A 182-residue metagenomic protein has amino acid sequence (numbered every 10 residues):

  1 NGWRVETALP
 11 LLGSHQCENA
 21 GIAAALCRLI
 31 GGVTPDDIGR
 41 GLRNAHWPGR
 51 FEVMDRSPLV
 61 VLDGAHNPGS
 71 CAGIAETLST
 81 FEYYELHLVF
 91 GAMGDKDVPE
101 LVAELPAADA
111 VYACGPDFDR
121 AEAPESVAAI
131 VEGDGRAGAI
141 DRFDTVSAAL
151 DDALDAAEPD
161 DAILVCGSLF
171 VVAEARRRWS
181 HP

Functional and structural regions predicted by a protein language model:
W3-A110: Nucleotide phosphate-binding/pyrophosphate-handling subdomain across enzymes that bind or process nucleotide phosphates
R28, L59-V60, P68, P99-A162: C-terminal helical cap/extension that packs against the catalytic core of soluble nucleotide-cofactor enzymes
S168: Active-site-proximal loop/hinge segments that shape catalytic or ion-binding/gating pockets
V171-A173: Short, active-site-adjacent cap segments at secondary-structure transitions
S180-H181: Acidic, low-complexity terminal tails and accessory targeting/binding regions of phosphate-metabolizing enzymes
